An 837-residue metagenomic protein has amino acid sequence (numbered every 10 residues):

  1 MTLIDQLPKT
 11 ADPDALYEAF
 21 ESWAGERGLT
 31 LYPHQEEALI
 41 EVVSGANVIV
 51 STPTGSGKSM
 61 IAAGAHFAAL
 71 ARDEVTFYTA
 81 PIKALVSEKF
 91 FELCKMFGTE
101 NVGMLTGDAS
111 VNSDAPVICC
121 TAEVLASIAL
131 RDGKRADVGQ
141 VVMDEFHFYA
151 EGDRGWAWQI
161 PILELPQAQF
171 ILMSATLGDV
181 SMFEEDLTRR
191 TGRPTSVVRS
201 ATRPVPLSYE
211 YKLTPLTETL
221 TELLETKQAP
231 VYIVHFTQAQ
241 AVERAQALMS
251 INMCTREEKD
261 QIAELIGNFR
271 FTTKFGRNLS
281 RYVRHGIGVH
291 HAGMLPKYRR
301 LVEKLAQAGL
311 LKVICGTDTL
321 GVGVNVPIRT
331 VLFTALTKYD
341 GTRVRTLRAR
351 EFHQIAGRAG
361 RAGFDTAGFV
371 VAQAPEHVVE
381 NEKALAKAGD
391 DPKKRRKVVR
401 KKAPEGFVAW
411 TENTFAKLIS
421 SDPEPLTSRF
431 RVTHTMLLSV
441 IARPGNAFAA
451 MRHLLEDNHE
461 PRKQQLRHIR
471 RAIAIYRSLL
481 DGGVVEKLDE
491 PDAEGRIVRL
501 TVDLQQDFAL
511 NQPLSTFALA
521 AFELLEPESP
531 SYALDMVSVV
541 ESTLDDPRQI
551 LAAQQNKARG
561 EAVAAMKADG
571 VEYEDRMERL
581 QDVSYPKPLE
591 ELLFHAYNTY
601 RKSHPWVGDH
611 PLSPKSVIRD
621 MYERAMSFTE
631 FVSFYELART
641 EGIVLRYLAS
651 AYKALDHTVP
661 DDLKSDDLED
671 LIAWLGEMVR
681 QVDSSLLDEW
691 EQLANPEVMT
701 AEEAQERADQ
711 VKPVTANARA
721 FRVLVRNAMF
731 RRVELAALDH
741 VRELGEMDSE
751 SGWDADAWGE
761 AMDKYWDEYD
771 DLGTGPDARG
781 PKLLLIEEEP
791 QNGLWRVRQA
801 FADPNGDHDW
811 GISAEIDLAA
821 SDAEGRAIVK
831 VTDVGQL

Functional and structural regions predicted by a protein language model:
M1-I40, S44-V48, R256-R284: Helicase-associated low-complexity/disordered flanking segments
E21-W23, L29-V205, K212, P230-H235 (+1 more regions): Conserved P-loop/Walker A NTP-binding site and adjacent catalytic elements of P-loop NTPases
T79, S87, C94-G103, Q238-V313 (+1 more regions): Conserved C-terminal RecA-like helicase domain
D114-A129, H285-P296, A306-N325: Conserved two-lobed SF2 helicase motor
K212-F236, E243, R300-A308: Conserved interdomain hinge at the start of the Helicase C-terminal
G288, Q307-A308, K393-K394, V398-E788 (+1 more regions): Non-catalytic terminal extensions of ATP-dependent helicases
T330-F333, T337-Y339, R345-A386: Conserved segment of the helicase C-terminal RecA-like domain
A802-L837: Compact beta-sheet-dominated globular domain cores
